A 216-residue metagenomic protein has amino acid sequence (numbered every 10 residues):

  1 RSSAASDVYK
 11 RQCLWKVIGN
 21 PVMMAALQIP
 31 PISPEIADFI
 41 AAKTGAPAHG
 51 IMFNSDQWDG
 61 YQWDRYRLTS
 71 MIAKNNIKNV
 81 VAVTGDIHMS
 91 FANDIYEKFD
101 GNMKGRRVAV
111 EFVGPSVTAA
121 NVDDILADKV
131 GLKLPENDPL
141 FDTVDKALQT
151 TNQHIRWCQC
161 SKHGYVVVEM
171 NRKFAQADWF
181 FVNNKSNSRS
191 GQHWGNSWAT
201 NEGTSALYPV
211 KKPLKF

Functional and structural regions predicted by a protein language model:
S3-F216: Long, structured stretches of catalytic cores involved in phosphate-ester chemistry, encompassing
